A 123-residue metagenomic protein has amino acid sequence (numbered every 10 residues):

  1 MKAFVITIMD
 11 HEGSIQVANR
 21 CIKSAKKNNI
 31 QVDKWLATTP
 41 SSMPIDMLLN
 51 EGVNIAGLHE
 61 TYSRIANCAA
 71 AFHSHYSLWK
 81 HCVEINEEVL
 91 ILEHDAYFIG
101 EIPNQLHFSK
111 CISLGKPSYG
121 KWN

Functional and structural regions predicted by a protein language model:
M1-L92, A96-N123: An acidic/histidine-cluster motif and surrounding catalytic segment that typifies divalent-metal-assisted enzyme active
